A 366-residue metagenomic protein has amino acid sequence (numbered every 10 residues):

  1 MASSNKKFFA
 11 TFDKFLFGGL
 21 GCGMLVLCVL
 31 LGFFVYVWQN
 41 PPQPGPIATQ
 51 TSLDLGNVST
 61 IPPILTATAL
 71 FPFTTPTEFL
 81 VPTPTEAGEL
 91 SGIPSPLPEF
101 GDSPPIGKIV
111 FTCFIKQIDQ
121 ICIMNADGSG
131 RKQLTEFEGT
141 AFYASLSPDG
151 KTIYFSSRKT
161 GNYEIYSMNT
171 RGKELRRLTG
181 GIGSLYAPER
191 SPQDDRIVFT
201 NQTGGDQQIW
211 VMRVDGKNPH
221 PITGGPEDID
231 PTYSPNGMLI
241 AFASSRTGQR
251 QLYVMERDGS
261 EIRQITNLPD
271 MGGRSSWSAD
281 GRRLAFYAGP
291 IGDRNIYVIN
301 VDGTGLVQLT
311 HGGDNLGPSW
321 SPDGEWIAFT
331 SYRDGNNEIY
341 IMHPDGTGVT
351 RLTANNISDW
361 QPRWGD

Functional and structural regions predicted by a protein language model:
A2, D13-P42, P46-D366: Sequence signature of WD/YWTD-type beta-propeller architectures
K7-F9: Short, Lys/Arg-rich cytosolic juxtamembrane segment immediately N-terminal
